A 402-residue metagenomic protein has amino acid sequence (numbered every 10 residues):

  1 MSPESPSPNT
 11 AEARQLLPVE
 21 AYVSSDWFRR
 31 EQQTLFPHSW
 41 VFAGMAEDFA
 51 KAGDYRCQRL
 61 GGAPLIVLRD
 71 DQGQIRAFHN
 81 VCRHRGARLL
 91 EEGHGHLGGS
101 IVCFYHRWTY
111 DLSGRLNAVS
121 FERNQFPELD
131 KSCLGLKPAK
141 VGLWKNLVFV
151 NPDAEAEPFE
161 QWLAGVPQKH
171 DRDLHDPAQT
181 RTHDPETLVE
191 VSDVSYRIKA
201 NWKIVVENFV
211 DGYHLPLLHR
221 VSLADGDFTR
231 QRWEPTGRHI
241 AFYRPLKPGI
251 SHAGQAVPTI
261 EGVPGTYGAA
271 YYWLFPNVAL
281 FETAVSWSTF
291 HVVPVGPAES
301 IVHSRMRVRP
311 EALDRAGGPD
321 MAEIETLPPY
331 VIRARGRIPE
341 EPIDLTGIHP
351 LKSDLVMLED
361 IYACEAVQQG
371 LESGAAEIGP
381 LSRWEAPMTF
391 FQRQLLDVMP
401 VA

Functional and structural regions predicted by a protein language model:
M1-V19, A334-E341: Short, contiguous pre-domain boundary segments
T10, L17, A21-L60: Non-catalytic accessory segments flanking enzyme active sites
E20-S24, E31-Q33, V102-T109, P248-G249 (+2 more regions): Short low-complexity stretches enriched in small and charged residues
F36-W40, A87, H214: Generic structural signal for secondary-structure transition and capping sites
H38-F49, V119-N124, Y271-P276: Short Pro/Gly-enriched beta-strand edge/turn motifs at strand-loop
D48-A154, P158-P167, W287: Rieske [2Fe-2S] iron-sulfur-binding domain
R69, Q74, N80, G142 (+1 more regions): C-terminal catalytic domain of Rieske-type non-heme iron oxygenases
